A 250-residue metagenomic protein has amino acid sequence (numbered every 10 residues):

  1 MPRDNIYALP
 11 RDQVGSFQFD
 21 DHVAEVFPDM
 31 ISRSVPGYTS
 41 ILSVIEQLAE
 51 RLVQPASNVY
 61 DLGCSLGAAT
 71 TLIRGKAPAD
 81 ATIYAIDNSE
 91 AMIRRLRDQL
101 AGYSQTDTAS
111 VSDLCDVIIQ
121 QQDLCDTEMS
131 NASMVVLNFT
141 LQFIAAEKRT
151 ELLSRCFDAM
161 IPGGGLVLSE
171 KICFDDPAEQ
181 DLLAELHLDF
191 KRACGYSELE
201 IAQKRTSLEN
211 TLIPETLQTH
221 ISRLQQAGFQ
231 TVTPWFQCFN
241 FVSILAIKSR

Functional and structural regions predicted by a protein language model:
D12-S16, D21-I41: Class I SAM-dependent methyltransferase Rossmann-like catalytic core, especially the SAM/SAH-binding loop
G37-P55: Conserved alpha-helix/loop element of class I SAM-dependent methyltransferases that forms part of the SAM/SAH-binding
Y60, S65-D126: Class I SAM-dependent methyltransferase SAM/SAH-binding core
V136: A conserved beta-strand element that flanks and buttresses the S-adenosyl-L-methionine
T150-P162: A short glycine-rich, Lys/Arg-flanked "PGG" loop and its adjoining helix->strand segment in the class I
G163-K171: Conserved beta-strand signature within the Rossmann-like core of class I S-adenosyl-L-methionine
I172-Q225: C-terminal alpha-helical "lid/dimerization" subdomain adjacent to the S-adenosyl-L-methionine
A227-R250: Core SAM-dependent methyltransferase catalytic element
